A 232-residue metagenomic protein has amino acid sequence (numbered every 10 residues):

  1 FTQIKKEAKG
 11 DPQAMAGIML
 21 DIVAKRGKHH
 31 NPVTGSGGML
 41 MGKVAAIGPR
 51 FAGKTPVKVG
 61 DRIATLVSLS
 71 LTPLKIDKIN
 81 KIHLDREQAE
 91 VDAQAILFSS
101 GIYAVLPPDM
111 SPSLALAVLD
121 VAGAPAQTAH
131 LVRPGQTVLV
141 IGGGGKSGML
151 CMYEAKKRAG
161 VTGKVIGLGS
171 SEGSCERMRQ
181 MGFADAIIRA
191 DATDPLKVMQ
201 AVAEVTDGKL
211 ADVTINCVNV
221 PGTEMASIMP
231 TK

Functional and structural regions predicted by a protein language model:
A16-M41, R50-A52, I63-T137: NAD(P)H dinucleotide-binding glycine-rich loop of Rossmann-like/cofactor-binding domains, especially the beta1-alpha1
T55-D61, R133, K232: Residue-level recognition of short, solvent-exposed, well-ordered loop/turn junctions that link secondary-structure
L66, I215-C217: Short, well-ordered coil/turn residues at beta-beta hairpins and beta-strand->alpha-helix junctions within
V105-A192: Mid-domain Rossmann-like dinucleotide-binding core that forms the NAD(H)/NADP(H) cofactor-binding site
G135, A184, D207-D212, E224: Local beta-strand N-terminus motif with an aromatic residue
V161, R179, V218-K232: Glycine-rich phosphate-binding loop and adjacent beta-alpha segment of Rossmann(oid) nucleotide-cofactor-binding
P195-G208: Short amphipathic alpha-helix with an adjacent loop that forms part of the alpha/beta core around
